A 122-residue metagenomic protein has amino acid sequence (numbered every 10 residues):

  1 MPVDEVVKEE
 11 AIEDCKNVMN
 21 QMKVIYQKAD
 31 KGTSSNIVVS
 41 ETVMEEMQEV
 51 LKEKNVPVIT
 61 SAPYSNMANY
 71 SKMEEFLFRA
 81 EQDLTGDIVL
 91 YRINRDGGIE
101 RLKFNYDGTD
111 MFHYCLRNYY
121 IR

Functional and structural regions predicted by a protein language model:
M1-R122: Mature, Sec-exported extracytoplasmic domains of Gram-positive
